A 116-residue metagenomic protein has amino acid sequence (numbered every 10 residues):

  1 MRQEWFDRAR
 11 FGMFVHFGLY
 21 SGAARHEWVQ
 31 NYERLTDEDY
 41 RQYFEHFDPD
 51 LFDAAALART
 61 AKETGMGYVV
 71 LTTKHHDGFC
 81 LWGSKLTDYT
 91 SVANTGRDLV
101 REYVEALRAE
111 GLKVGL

Functional and structural regions predicted by a protein language model:
M1-L116: Mature catalytic domains of secreted/periplasmic carbohydrate-active enzymes
